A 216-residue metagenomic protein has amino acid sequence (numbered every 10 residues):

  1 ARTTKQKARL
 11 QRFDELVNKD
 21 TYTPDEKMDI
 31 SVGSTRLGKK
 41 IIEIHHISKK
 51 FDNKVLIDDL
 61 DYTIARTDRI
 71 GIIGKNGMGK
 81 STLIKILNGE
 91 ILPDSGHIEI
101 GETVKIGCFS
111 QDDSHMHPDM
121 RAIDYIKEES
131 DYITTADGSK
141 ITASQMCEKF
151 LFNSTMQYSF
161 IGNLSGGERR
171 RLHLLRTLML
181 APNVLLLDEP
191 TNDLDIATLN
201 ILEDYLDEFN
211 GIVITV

Functional and structural regions predicted by a protein language model:
A1-T3, Y132: Short histidine/acidic/glycine/proline-rich micro-motifs that form metal- and phosphate-coordinating active-site loops
T3-Q6, L199: Amphipathic alpha-helical coiled-coil segments with heptad-repeat character
K5-N18: Interdomain "pre-motor" coupling segment immediately N-terminal to P-loop NTPase/helicase cores
D20-P24: Amphipathic alpha-helical coiled-coil segments
E26, G33-V216: ABC ATP-binding cassette signature C-motif
